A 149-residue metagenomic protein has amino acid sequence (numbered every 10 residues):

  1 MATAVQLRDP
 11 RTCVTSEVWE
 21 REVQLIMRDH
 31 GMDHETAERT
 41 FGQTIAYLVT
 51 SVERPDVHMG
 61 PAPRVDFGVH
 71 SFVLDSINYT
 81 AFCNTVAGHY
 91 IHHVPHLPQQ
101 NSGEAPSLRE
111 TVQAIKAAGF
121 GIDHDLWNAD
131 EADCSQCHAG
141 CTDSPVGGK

Functional and structural regions predicted by a protein language model:
M1-K149: Intrinsically disordered, low-complexity, repeat-rich regions that form long N- or C-terminal tails or large
